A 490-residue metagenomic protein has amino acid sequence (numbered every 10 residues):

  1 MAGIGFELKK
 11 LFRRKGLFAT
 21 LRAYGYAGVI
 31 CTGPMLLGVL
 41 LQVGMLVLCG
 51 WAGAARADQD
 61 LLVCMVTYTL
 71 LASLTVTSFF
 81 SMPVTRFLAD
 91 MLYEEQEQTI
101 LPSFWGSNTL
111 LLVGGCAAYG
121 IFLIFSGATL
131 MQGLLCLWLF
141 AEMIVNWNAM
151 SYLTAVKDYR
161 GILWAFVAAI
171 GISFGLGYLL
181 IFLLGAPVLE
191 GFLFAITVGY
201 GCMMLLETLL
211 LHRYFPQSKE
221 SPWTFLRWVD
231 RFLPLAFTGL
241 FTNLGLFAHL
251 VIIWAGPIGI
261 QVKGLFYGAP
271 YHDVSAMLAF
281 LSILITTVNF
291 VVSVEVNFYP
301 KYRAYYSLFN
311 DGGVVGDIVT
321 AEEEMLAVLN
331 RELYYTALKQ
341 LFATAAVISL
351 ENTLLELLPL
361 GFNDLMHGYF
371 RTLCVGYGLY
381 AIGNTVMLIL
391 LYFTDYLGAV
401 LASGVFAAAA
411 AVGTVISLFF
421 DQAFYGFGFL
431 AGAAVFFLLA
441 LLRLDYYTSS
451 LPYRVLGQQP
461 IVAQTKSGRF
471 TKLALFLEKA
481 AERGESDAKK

Functional and structural regions predicted by a protein language model:
M1-L41, D60, C64, L226-L235 (+1 more regions): N-terminal membrane topogenesis motif
T20-L36, L163, S221-A248, L333-F342 (+1 more regions): Hydrophobic faces of transmembrane alpha-helices in multi-pass small-molecule transporters and flippases across diverse
V63-A89, N243, F247, A276-K301: Small-residue-rich midsections of specific transmembrane alpha-helices
T67-A72, N108-V113, I121-L153, L163 (+2 more regions): Alpha-helical transmembrane segments of multi-pass membrane proteins
L92-F104, D273-E356: Specific pore-lining/lateral-gate transmembrane helices of multi-pass inner-membrane transport and insertion machines
L153-L179, L390-V412: Alpha-helical transmembrane segments of multi-pass membrane transporters/permeases
A165-H212, A423-D445: Hydrophobic alpha-helical transmembrane segments
A195-G199, M203-E295: Transmembrane helical elements of multi-pass membrane transporters/channels
